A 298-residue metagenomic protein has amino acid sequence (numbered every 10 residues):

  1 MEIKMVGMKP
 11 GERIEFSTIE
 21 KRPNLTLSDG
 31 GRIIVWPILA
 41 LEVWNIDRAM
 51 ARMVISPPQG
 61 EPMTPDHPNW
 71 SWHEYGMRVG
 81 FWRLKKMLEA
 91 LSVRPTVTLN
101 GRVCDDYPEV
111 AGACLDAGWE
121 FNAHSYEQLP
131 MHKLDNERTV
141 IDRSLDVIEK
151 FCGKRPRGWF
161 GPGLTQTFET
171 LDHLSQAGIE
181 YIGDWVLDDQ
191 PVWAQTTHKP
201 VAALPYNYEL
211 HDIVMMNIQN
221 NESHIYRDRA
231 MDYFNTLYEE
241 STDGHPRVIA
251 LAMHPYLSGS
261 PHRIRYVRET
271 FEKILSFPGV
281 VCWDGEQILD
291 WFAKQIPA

Functional and structural regions predicted by a protein language model:
E2-A202, D228-L251, L257-A298: Catalytic alpha-helical scaffold of carbohydrate-active enzymes acting on polysaccharides/glycoconjugates
P205-Y238: A conserved mid-domain beta-alpha-beta active-site/ligand-binding segment of alpha/beta enzyme cores
